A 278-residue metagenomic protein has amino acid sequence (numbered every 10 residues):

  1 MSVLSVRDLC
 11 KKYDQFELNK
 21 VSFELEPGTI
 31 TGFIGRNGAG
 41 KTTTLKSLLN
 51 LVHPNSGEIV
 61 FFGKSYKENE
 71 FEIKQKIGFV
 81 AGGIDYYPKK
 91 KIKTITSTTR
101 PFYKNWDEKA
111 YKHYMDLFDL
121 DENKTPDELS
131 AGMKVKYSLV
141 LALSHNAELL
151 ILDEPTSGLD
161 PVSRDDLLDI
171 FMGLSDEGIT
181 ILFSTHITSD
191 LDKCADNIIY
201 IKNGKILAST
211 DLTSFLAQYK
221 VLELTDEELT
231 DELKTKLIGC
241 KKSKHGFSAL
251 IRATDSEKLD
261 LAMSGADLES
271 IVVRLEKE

Functional and structural regions predicted by a protein language model:
V6-L9, F16-E26, F33, G57: Conserved beta-strand
L25, G57-E68, E72-I73: Conserved ABC transporter NBD signature motif
G35-G40: Walker A (P-loop) phosphate-binding loop of ABC-type ATPase nucleotide-binding domains
L49: Helix-to-loop junction immediately C-terminal to a conserved catalytic motif
Q75, F79-Y137: ABC-family P-loop ATPase nucleotide-binding domains
L150-E154, L159: Catalytic Walker B motif of ABC-type/P-loop ATPase nucleotide-binding domains
L167-I251: ABC transporter nucleotide-binding domain
L237-E278: C-terminal coupling/interaction segments
